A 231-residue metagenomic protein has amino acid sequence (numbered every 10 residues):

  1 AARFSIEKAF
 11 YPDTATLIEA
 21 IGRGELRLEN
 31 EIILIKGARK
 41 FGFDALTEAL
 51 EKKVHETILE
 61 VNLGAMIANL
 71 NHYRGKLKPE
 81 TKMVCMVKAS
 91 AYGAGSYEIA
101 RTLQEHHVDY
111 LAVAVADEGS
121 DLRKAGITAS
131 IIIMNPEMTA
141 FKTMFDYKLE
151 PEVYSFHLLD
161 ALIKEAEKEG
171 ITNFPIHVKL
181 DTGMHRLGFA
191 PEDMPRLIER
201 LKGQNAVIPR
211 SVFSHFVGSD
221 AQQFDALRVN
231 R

Functional and structural regions predicted by a protein language model:
A1-A68, G75, Y110, A116: ATP-dependent carboxylate-amine ligase
I58-E60, I67, T81-R231: Active-site-proximal beta-alpha core segment in soluble small-molecule metabolic enzymes
Y73-K78, R231: CE4/NodB-like, metal-dependent polysaccharide N-deacetylase domain that modifies extracellular/periplasmic N-acetylated
